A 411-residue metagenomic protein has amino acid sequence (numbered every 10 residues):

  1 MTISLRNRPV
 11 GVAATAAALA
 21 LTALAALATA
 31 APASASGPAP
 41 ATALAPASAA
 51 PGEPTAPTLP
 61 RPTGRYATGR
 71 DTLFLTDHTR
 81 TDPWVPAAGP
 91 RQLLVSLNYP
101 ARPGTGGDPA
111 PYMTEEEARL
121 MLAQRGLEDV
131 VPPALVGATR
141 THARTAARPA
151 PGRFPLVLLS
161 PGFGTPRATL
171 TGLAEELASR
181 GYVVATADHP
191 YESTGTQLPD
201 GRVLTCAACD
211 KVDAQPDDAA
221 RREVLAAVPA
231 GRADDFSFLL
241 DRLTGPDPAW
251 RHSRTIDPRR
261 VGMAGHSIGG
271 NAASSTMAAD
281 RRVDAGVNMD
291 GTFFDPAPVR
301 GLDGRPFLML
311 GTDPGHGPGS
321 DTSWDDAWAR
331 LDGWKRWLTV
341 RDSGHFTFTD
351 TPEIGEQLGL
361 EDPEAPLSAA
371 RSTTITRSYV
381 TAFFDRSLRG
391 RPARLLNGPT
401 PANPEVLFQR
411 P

Functional and structural regions predicted by a protein language model:
M1-P38: Secretory targeting and sorting signals
G37, A49-P60, A67, H78 (+3 more regions): Alpha/beta-hydrolase-fold serine-hydrolase catalytic core, especially in secreted/extracellular enzymes
A49-V157, A365-A369, V380: Domain-level recognition of soluble alpha/beta enzyme cores, biased toward histidine phosphatases/phosphomutases
N98-G104, P111-L127, T169-Q215, R341: Active-site machinery of serine-nucleophile hydrolases
A138-F154, L159-Q197, G315-P318: Short substrate-entry loop that stabilizes the transition state in hydrolases
Q197-T255: Alpha/beta-hydrolase active-site loop
L239-G301: Primarily recognizes the serine-hydrolase "nucleophile elbow" in alpha/beta-hydrolase and SGNH/GDSL folds
D284-T347: The feature captures the conserved acid-bearing segment of alpha/beta-hydrolase catalytic domains
